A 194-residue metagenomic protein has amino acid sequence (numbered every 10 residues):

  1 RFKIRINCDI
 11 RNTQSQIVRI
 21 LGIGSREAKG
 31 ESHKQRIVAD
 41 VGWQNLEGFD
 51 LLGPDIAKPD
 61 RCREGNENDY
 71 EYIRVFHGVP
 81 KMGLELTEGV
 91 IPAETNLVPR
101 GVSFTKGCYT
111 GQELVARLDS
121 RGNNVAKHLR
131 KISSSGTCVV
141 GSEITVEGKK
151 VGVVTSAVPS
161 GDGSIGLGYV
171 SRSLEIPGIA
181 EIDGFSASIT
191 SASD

Functional and structural regions predicted by a protein language model:
R1-K81: Acidic, low-complexity central loop/insert segments
I73, V90, T95-V102, Q112 (+1 more regions): Glycine-rich, small/acidic residue-mixed loop/short-helix segments
T105: Acidic, glycine-enriched loop/beta-strand segments at the rims of small-molecule binding/catalytic pockets
